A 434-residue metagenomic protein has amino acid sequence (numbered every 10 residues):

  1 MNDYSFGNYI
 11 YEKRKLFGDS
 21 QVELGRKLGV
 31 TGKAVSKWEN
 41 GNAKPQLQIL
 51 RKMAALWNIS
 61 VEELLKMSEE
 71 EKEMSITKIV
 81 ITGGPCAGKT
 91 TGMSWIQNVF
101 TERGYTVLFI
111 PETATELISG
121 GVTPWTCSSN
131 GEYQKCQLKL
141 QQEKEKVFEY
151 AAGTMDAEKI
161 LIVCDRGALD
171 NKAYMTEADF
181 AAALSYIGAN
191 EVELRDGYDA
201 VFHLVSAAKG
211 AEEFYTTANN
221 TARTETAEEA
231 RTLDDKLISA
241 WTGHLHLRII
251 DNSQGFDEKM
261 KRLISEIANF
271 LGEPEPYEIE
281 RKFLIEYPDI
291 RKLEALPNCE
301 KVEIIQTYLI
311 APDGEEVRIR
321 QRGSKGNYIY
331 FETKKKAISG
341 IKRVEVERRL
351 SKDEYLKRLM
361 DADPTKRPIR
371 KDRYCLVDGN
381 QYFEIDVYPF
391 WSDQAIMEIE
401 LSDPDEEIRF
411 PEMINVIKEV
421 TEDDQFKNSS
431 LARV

Functional and structural regions predicted by a protein language model:
M1-L16: A short, Lys/Arg-rich alpha-helix, primarily the initiator
G18-N40: Short alpha-helical DNA-recognition segment
Q48-E63: DNA major-groove recognition helix of helix-turn-helix/homeodomain DNA-binding modules
L65-M74: Short, charged recognition helix plus adjacent turn of helix-turn-helix-like nucleic-acid-binding domains
N98-L140: Conserved substrate/cofactor phosphate-moiety recognition/catalytic segment in nucleotide-dependent phosphotransferases
V122-A168, K172-F180: Conserved nucleotide-sensing/catalytic segment adjacent to the nucleotide-binding pocket in NTP-handling enzymes
A178-S239: A glycine- and Lys/Arg-enriched "phosphate-lid" helix/loop adjacent to the NTP-binding pocket of small-molecule kinases
D257-E258, I264-V434: Phosphate-end processing signature that detects enzymes handling 5′-triphosphorylated RNA and polyphosphate
